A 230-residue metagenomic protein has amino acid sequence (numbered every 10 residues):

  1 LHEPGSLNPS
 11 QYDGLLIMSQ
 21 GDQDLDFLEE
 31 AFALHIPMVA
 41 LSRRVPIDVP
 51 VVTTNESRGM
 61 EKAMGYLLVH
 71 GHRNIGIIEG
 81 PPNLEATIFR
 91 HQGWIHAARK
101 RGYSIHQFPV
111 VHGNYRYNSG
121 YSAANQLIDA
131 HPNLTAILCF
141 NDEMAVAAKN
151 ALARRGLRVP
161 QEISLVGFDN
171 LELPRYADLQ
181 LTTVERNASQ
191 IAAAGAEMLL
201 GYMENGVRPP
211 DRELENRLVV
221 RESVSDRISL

Functional and structural regions predicted by a protein language model:
H2-G14, L25-L230: Bacterial carbohydrate/catabolite-sensing allosteric modules
S19-Q20, D142: Short glycine-/small-residue-rich Rossmann-like dinucleotide-binding loops
